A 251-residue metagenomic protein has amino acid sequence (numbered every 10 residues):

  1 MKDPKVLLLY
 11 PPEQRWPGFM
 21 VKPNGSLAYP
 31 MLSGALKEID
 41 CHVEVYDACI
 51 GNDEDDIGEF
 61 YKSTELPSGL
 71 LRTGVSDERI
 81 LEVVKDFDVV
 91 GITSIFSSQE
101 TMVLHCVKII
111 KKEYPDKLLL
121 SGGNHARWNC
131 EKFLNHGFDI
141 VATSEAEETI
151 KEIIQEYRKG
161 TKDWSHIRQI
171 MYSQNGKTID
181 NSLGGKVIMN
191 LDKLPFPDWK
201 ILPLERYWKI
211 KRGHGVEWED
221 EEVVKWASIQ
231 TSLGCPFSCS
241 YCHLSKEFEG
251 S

Functional and structural regions predicted by a protein language model:
D3-V6, H42, K225-S228: Residues that mark the start of a beta-strand
K5, A35-D53, G69-I188: Glycine-rich beta-alpha loop elements in corrinoid/cobalamin-binding modules across cobalamin-dependent enzymes
L9, A28-A35: Catalytic alpha/large subunits of respiratory electron-transfer oxidoreductases, centered on bis-MGD molybdoenzymes
Y10, V45-C49, H243-K246: Residue-level recognition of beta-strand->loop/alpha-helix junctions
Y10-W16: Short polar catalytic/cofactor-binding loops
W16-Y29: Glycine- and acidic-residue-enriched helix-capping/strand-helix junction motifs
N24, D192, P197-S251: Radical SAM [4Fe-4S] cluster-binding motif and immediate context
N52-L66: N-terminal beta-loop-helix "entrance" segment that forms/cooperates in small-molecule cofactor or anionic ligand
